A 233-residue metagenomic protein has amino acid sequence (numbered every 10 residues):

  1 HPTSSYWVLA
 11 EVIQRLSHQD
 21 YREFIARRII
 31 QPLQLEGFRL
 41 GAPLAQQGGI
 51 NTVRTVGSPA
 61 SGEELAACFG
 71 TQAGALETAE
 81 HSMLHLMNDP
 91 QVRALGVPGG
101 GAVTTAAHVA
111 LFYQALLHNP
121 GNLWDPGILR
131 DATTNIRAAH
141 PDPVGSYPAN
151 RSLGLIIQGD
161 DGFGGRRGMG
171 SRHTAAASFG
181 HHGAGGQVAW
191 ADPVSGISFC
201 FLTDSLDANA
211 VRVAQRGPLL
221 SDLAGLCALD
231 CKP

Functional and structural regions predicted by a protein language model:
H1-H173: Short, surface-exposed loop or secondary-structure junction motifs that flank catalytic or metal-binding residues
Y6, L206-D207: Solvent-exposed loop/turn segments at secondary-structure junctions within structured extracellular/periplasmic domains
V12, W190-A191: Hydrophobic beta-strand positions
A106, S195, L220-D222: C-terminal helical cap and adjacent loop that interface with cofactors, partners, or active-site loops
H118, I128, T133-P141, N209-P233: Short, gly/Ser/Thr-rich active-site loops of penicillin-recognizing serine hydrolases
R172-G180: Short, hydrophobic/aromatic-rich segments at coil-to-beta transitions
G183-G185: Short, small/polar residue-rich loop motifs at catalytic or cofactor-binding pockets
A189-W190, G196-S205: Short, well-ordered beta-strand elements
